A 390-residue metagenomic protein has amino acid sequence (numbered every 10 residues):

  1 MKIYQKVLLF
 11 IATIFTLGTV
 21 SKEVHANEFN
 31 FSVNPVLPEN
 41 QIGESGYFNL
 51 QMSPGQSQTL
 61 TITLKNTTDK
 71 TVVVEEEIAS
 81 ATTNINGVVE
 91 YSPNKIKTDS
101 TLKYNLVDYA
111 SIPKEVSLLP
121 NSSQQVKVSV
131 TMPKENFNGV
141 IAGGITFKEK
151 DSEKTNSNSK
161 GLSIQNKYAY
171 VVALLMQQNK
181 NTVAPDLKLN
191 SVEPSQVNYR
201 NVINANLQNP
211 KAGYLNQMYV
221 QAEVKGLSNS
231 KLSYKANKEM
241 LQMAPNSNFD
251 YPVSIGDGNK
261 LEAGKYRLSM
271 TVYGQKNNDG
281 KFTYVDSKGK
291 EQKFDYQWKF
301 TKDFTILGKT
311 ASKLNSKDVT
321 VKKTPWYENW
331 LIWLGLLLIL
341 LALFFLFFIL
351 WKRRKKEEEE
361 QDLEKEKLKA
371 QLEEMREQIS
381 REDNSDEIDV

Functional and structural regions predicted by a protein language model:
K2-A26, I332-W351: Sec-dependent N-terminal signal peptides of Gram-positive bacterial secreted proteins and lipoproteins
F29-S57, P194: N-terminal edge beta-strand
P54-T61, S123-V126, N138-G144, Y199-I203: Short, solvent-exposed loop/turn segments enriched in Ser/Thr/Gly
K65-K70, A81-T83, E135, Q208-Y214: Short solvent-exposed strand-capping/beta-turn motif centered on an Asx-Ser/Thr pair
V72-N94, T131-N179, K260-K317: Terminal connector regions
K97-N136, L227-L261: Intrinsically disordered, low-complexity Pro/Gly/Ser/Thr-rich segments with frequent PxxP/GP/PP motifs and embedded
K180-K188, V192-N329: Membrane-proximal extracellular "stem/stalk" segments of glycoproteins immediately N-terminal to a transmembrane helix
K355-V390: Cytoplasmic C-terminal tails of single-pass
